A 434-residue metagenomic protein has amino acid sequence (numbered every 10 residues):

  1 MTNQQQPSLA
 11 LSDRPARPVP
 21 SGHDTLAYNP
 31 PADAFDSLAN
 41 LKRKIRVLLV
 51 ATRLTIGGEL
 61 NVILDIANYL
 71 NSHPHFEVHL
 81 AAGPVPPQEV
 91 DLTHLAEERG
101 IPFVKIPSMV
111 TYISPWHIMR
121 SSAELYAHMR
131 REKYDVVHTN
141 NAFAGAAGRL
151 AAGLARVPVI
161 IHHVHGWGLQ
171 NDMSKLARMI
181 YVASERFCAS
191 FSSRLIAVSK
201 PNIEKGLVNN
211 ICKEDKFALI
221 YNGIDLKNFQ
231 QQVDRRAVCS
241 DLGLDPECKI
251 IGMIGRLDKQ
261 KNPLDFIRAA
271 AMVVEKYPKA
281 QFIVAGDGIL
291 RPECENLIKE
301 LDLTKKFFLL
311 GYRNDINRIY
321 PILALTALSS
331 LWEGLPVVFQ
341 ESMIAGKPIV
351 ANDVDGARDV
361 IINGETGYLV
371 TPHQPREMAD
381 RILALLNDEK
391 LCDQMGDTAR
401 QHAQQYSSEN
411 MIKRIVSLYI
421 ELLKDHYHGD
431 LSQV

Functional and structural regions predicted by a protein language model:
T25, P31-N40, L49-G57, N61-H117 (+1 more regions): N-terminal strand-loop element at the rim of the active site of nucleotide-sugar-dependent glycosyltransferases
G57-N68, K249, M253-E275, I289-N296 (+1 more regions): A conserved mid-protein helix/loop that constitutes part of the nucleotide-sugar donor-binding site
T139-G145, V164: Short His-centered aromatic/hydrophobic patch
F191-L219, I224-N228: A short, active-site helix/loop in glycosyltransferases that binds the activated sugar's phosphate group
E295-G311: Nucleotide-activated donor-binding/catalytic signature segment of Leloir-type glycosyltransferases, i.e., the conserved
Y312, L331: Aromatic "clamp/platform" in nucleotide-sugar-dependent glycosyltransferases that forms part of the donor/acceptor
P348-A351, I361: Short hydrophobic beta-strand element within catalytic cores of glycosyltransferases and related nucleotide-activated
N363-G364, Y368-P375, A384-E389, Q404: Conserved acidic donor-binding segment of nucleotide-sugar-dependent glycosyltransferases
